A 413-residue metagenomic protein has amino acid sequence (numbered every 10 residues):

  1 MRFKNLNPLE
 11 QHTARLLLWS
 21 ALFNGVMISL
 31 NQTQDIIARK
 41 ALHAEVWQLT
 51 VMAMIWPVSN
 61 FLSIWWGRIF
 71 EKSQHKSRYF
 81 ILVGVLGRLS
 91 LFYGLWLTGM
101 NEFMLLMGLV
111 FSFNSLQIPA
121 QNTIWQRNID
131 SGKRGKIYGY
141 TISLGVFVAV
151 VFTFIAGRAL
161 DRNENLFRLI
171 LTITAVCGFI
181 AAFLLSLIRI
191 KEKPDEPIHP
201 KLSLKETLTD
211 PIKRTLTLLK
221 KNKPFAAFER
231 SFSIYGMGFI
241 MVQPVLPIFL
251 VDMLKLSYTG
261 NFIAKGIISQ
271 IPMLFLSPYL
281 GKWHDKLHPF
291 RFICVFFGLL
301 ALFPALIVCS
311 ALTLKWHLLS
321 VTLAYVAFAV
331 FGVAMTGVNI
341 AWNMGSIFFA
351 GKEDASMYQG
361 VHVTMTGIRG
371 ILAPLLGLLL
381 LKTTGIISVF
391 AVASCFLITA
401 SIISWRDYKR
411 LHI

Functional and structural regions predicted by a protein language model:
M1-F70, P224-K265: Helix-loop boundary and gating motifs at the non-cytosolic
M1-Q11, E192-R230: Juxtamembrane intracellular "pre-TM" segments in multi-pass secondary transporters
L22, N101-Q117, L318-G337: Hydrophobic core of transmembrane alpha-helices in multi-pass small-molecule transporters, especially MFS/SLC-type
T33-A41, R68, K72, L95 (+2 more regions): Transmembrane alpha-helix termini and helix-breaking/packing motifs in multi-pass membrane transporters
L62-H75, L160, F275-P289, L381: Helix-to-loop junctions at the C-terminal end of transmembrane segments in multipass secondary transporters
E71-G84, D285-L300: Cytoplasmic membrane-interface "Motif A"-like loop-to-helix N-cap segments of 12-TM Major Facilitator Superfamily
G84-G99, G298-H317: C-terminal ends and interior cores of transmembrane alpha-helices in multi-pass membrane transporters/permeases
L116-I129, T336-G351: Intracellular juxtamembrane helix-capping segments at the cytosolic ends of symmetry-related transmembrane helices
